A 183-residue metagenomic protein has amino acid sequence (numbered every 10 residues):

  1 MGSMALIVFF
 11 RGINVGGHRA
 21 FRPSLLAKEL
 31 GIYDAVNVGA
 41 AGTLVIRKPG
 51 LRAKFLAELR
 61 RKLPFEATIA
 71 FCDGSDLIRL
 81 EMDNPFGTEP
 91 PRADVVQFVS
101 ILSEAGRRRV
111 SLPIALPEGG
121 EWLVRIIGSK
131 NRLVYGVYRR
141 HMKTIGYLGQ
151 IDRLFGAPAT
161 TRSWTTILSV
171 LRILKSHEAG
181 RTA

Functional and structural regions predicted by a protein language model:
G2-A41, V45-A183: Surface-exposed, charge/polar-rich loops and edge strands
